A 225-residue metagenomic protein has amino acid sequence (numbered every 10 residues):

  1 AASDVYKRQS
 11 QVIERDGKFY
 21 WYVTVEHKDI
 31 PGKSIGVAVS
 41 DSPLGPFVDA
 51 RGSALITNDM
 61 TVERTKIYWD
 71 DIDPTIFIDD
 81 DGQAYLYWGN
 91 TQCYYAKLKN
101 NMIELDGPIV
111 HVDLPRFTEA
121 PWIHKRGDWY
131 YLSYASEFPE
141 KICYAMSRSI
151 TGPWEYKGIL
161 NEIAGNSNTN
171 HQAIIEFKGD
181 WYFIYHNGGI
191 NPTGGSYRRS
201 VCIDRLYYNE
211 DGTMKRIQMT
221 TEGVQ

Functional and structural regions predicted by a protein language model:
A1-Y6: Short, small-residue-biased leader/transition segments that mark boundaries at the very start of proteins
R8-P31, K66, D73-Y94, W122-S136 (+1 more regions): Hydrophobic core segments of beta-strands in well-ordered, beta-rich domains
I30-G36, Q92-K99, E140-A145, P192-I203: Structural motif
I30-I78: Asp-box/WD-like beta-propeller blade repeats and closely related beta-sheet repeat scaffolds
A38-G45, K97-L105, Y144-G152, Y207-M214: Short loop/turn segments immediately following beta-strands, especially the blade-tip and inter-blade linker loops
V48-L55, D106-D113, E155-N161, K215-E222: Beta-propeller fold detector
T65-W69, H111-R116, E162-G165: Surface loop/turn motifs at the tips and blade-to-blade linkers of beta-strand repeat domains
R116-W154, G158, S167-N170: Loop/turn-rich, solvent-exposed surfaces of beta-rich toroidal or solenoidal domains
